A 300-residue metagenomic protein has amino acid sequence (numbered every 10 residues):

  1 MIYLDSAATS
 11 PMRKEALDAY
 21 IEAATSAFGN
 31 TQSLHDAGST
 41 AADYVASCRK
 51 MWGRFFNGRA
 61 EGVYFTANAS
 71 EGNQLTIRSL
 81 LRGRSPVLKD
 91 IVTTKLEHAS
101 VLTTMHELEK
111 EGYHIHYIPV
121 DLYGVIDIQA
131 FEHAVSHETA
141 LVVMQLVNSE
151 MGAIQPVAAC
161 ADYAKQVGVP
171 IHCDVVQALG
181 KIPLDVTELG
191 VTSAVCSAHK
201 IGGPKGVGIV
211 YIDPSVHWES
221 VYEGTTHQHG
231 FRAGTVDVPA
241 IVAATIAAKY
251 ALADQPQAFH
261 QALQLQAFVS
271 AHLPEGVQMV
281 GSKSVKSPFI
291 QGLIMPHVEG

Functional and structural regions predicted by a protein language model:
M1-G300: Pyridoxal 5′-phosphate
